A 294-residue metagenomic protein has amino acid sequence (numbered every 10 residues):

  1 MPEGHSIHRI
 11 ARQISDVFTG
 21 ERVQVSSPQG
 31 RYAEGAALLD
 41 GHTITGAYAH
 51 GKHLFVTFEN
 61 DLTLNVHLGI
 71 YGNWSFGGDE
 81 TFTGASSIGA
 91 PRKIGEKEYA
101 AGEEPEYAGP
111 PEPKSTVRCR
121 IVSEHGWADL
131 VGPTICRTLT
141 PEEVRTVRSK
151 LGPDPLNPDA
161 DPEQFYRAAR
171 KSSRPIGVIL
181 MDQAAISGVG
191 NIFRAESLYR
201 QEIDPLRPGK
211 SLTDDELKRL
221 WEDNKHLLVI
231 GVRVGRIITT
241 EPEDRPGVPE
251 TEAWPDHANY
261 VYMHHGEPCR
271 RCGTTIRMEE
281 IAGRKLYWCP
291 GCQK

Functional and structural regions predicted by a protein language model:
M1-K294: Structured catalytic/nucleic-acid-binding cores of DNA maintenance enzymes
